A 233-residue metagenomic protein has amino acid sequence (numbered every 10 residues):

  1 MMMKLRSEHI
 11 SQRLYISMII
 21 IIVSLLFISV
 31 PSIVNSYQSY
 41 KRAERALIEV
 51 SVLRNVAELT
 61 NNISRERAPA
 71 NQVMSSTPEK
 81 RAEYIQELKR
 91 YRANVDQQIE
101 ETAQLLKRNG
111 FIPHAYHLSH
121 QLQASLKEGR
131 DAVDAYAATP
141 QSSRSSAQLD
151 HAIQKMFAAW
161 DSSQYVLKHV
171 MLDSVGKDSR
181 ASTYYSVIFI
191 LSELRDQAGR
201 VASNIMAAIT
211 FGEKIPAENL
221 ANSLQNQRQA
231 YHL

Functional and structural regions predicted by a protein language model:
M2-L233: Hydrophobic alpha-helical segments
